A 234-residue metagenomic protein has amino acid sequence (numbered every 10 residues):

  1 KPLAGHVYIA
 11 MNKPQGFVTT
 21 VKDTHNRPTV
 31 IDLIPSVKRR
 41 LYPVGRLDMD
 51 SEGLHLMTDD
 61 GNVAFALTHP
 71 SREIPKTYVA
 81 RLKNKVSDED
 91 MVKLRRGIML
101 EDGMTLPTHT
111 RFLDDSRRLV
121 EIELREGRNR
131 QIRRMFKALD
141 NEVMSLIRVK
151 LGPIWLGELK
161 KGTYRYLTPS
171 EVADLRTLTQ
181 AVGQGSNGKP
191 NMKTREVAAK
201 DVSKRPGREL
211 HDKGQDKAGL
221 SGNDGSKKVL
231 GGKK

Functional and structural regions predicted by a protein language model:
K1-K234: Basic, flexible Lys/Arg- and Gly-enriched helix-loop patches that mediate nucleic-acid binding at interfaces with rRNA
